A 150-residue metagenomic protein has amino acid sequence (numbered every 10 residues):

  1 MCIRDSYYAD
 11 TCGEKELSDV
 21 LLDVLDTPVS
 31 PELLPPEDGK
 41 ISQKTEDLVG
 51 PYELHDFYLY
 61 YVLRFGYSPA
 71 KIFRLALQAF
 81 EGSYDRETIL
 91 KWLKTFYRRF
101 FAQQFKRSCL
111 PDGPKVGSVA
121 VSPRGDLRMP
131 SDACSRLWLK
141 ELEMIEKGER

Functional and structural regions predicted by a protein language model:
R4-R150: ATP/NTP-dependent adenylation/nucleotidyl-transfer catalytic domains that generate, transfer, or process NMP-activated
